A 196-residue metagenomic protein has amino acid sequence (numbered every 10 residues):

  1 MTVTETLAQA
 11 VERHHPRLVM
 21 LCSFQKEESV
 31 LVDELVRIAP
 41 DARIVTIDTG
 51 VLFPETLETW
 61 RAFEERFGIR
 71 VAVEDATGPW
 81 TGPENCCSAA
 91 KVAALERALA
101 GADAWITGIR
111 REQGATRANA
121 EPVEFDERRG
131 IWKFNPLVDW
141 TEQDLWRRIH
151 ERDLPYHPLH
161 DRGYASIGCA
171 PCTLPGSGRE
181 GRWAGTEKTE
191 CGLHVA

Functional and structural regions predicted by a protein language model:
M1-A196: Nucleotide-activated chemistry modules centered on ATP-dependent adenylation/adenylyltransferase
